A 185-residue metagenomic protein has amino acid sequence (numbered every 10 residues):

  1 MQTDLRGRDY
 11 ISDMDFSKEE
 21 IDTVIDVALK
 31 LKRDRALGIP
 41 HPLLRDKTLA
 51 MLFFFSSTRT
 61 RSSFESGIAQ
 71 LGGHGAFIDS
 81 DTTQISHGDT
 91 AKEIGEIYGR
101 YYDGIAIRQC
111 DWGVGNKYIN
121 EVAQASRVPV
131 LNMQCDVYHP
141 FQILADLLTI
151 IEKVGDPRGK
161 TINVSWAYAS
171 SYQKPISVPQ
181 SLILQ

Functional and structural regions predicted by a protein language model:
M1-S62, S66: Positively charged, low-complexity intrinsically disordered leader regions
Y10, M14, D34, G38 (+4 more regions): Bulky hydrophobic/aromatic packing residues
E20-K30, I97, E121, A145-E152 (+2 more regions): Alpha-helical scaffold segments in soluble metabolic enzymes
R33, L37, Q124, E152-D156: Secondary-structure boundary motif
P42-I151: Phosphate/diphosphate ligand-binding glycine-rich loop within oxidoreductases
F54-S66, I151-Q185: Glycine-rich phosphate/diphosphate-binding loop of Rossmann-like nucleotide-binding domains
